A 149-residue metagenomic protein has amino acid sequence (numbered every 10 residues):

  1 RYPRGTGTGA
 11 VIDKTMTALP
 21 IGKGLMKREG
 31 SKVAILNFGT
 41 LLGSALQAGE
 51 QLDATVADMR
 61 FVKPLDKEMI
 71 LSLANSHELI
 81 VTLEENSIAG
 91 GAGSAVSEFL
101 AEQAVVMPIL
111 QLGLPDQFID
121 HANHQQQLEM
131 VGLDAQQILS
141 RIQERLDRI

Functional and structural regions predicted by a protein language model:
R1-I149: Thiamine diphosphate
